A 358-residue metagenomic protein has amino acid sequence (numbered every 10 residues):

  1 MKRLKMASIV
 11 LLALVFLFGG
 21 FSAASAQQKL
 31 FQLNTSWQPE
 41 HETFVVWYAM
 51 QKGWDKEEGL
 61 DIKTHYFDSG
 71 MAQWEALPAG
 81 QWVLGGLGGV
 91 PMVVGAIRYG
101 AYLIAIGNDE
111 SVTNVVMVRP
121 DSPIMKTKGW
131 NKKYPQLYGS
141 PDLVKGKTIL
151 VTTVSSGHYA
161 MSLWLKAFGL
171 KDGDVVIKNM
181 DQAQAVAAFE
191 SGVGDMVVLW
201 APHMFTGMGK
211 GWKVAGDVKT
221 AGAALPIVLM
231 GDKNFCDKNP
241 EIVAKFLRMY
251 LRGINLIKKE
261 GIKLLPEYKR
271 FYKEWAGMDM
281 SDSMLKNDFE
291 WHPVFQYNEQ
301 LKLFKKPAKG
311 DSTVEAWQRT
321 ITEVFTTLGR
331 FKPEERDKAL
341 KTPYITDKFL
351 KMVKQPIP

Functional and structural regions predicted by a protein language model:
M1-L11: Bacterial N-terminal signal peptides that target proteins for export
I9-G20: Bacterial N-terminal signal peptides
F21-A26: Sec/Tat signal peptide C-region and signal peptidase I cleavage site
Q27-D172, V176-N179, D195-A201, D217 (+1 more regions): Short, glycine-/small- and polar/acidic-enriched structural segments that line small-molecule recognition paths
L77, M161, F189, F246 (+1 more regions): Buried hydrophobic packing residues in well-ordered domains
Q184-A276: Pocket-lining segment of extracytoplasmic ligand-binding domains
N239-F331: Secondary-structure end/capping motifs
V314-P358: Conserved C-terminal helix/tail region of periplasmic/extracytoplasmic solute-binding proteins
